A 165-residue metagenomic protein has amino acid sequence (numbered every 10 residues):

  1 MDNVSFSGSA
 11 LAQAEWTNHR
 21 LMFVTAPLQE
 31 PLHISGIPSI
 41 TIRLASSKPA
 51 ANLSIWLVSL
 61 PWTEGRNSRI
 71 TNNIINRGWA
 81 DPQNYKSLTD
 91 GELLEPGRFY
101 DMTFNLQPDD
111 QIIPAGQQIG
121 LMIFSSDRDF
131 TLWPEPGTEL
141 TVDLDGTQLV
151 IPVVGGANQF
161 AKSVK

Functional and structural regions predicted by a protein language model:
M1-K165: Intrinsically disordered, low-complexity Ser/Thr/Gly-rich stretches
